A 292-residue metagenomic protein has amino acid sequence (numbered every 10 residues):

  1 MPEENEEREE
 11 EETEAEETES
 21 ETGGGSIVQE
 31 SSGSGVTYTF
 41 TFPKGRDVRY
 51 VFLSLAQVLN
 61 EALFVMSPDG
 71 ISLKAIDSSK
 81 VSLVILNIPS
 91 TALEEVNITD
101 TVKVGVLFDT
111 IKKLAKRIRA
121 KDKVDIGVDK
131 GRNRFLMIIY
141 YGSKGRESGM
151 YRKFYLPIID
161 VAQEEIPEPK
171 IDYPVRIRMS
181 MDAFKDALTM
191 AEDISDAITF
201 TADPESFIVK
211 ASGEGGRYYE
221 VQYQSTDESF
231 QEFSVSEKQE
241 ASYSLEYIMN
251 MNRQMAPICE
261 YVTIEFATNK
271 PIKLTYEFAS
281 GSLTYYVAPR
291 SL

Functional and structural regions predicted by a protein language model:
P2-A56, E61-D193, T199-L292: DNA polymerase sliding clamps and clamp-related checkpoint/processivity subunits
